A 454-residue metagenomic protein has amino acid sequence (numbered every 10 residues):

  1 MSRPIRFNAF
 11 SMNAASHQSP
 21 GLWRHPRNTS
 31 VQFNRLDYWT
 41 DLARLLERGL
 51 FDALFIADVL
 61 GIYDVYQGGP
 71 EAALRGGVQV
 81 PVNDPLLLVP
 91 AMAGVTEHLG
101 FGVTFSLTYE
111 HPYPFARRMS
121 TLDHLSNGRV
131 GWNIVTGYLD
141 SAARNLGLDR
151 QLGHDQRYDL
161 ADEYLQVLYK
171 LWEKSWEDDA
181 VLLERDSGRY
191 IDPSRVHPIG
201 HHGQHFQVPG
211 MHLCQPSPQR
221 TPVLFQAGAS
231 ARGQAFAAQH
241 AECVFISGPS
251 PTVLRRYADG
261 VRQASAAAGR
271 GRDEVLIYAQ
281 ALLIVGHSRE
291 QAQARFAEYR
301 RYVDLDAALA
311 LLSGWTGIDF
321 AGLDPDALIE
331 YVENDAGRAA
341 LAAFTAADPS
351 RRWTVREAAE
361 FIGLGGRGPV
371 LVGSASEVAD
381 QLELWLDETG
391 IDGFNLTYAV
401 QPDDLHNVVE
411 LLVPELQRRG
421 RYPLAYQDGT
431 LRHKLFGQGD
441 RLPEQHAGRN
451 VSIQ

Functional and structural regions predicted by a protein language model:
M1-Q454: N-terminal glycine-rich cofactor-binding segment that shapes the pocket for flavin-like pterin cofactors
